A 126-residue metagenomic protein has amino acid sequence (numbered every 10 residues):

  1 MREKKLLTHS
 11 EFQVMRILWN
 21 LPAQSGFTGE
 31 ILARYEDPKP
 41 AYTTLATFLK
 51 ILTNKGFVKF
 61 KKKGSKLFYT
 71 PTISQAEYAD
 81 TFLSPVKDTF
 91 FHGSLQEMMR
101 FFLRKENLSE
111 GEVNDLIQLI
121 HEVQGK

Functional and structural regions predicted by a protein language model:
M1-I17, K126: Short alpha-helical segments that sit at the start of domains
T8-S10, K63-F82: Short, cationic-aromatic polyanion-contact patches
R16-A23, E36, L103: Short, locally clustered residues in the helix-turn-helix/winged-helix DNA-binding domain
Q24-R34: Short acidic, hydrophobic short linear motifs in intrinsically disordered regions
A46-K50: Short, hydrophobic-biased segments on the C-terminal half of alpha helices that form "recognition helices"
G56: Glycine-centered, phosphate/nucleic-acid-interacting loop/turn motifs that mediate DNA/RNA or nucleotide
K59-F60: Short beta-strand "wing" residues that participate in macromolecule-binding interfaces
F82-G125: Amphipathic alpha-helical dimerization/coiled-coil segments that flank or bridge DNA-binding/regulatory modules
